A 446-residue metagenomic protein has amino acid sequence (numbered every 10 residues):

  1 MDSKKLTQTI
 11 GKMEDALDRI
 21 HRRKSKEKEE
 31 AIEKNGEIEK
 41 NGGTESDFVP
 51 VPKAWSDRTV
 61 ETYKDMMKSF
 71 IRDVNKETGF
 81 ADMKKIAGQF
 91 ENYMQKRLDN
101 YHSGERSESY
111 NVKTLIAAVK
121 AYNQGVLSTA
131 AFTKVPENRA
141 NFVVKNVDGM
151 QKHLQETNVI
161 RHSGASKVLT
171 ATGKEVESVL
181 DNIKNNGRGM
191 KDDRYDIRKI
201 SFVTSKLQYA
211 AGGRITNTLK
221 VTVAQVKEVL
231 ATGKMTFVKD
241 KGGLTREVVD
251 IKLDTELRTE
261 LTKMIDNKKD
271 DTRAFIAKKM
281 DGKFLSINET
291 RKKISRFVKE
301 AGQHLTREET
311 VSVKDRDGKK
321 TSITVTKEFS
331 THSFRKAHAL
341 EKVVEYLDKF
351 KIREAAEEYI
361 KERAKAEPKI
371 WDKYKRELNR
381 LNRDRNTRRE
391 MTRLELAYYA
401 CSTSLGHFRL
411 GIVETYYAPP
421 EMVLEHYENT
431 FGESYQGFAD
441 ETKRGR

Functional and structural regions predicted by a protein language model:
E33-N41, F48-V143, V147, T392: Non-catalytic DNA-binding core/recognition domains of DNA-processing enzymes
A130, Q208-A231: Short, charged phosphate-coordinating catalytic segments
A131-I183, K239-L244: Flexible interdomain linker/hinge and immediately adjacent N-terminus of the catalytic tyrosine-recombinase domain
V176-A211, D384, T392-E395: Basic, Lys/Arg- and aromatic-enriched nucleic-acid-binding interface segment
I200, V311-E395, I412: Short basic/aromatic active-site micro-motif
K220-K263: Conserved tyrosine-mediated DNA breakage-rejoining catalytic core shared by Y-recombinases
D254-D348: Active-site/catalytic core of tyrosine-dependent DNA strand-transfer enzymes
T392, S404-R444: Catalytic-site neighborhood detector that most strongly recognizes the C-terminal catalytic loop/helix of tyrosine
